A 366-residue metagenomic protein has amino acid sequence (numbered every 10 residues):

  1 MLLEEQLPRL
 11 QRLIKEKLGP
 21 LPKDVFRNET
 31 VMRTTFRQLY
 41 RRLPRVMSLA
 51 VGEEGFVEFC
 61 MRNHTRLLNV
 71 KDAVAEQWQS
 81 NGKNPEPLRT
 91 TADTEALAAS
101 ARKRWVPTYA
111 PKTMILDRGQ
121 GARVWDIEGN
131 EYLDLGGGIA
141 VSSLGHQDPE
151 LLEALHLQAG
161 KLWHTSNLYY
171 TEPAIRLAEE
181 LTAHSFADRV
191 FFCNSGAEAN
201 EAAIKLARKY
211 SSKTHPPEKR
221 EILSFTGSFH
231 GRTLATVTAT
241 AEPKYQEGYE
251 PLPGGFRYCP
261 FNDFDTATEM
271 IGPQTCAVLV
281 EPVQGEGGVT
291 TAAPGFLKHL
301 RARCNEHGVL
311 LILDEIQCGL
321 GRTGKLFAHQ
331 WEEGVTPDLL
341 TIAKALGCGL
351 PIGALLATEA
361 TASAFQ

Functional and structural regions predicted by a protein language model:
M1-N84: Extracellular/lumenal and peripheral-membrane lipid-interaction modules
P87-Q366: Conserved N-terminal phosphate-binding loop of PLP-dependent enzymes in the Aspartate aminotransferase
